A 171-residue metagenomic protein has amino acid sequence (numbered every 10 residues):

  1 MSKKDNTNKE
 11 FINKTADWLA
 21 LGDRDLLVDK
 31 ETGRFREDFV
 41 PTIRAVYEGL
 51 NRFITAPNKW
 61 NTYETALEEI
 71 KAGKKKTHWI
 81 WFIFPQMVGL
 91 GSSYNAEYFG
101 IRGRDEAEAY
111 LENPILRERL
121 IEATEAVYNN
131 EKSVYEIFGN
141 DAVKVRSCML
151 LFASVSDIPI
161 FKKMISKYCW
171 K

Functional and structural regions predicted by a protein language model:
T7-N61: Extreme N-terminal tail/first-helix region
E31, V155-K171: Charged phosphate-binding loop/patch that engages nucleotide di/tri-phosphates or the phosphate backbone of nucleic
R36, P41-R44, Y94-E97, D105-E106 (+2 more regions): Aromatic-anchored, charged helix-turn/loop surface patch used as a conserved interaction hotspot
Y47, T65, T77: GGW-centered surface loops in extracellular recognition modules
P57-K71: A long, hydrophobic alpha-helical segment
E69-R104: Hydrophobic/aromatic-rich, well-ordered segments within soluble, folded domains that form packed cores
Q86-M87, V127, F152-S156: Generic structural signal for hydrophobic core residues of well-folded globular domains
A109-L151: Mid-chain, well-packed structural core segment of small domains
